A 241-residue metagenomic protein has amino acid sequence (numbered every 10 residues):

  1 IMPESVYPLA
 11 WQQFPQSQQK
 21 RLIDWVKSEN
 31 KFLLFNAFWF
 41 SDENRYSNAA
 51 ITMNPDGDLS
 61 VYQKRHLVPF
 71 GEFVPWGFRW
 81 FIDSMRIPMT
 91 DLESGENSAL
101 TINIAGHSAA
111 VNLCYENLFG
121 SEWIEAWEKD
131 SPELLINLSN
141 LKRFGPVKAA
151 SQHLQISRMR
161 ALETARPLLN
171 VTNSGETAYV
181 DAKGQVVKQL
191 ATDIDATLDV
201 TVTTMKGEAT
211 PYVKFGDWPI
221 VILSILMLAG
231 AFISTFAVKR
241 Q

Functional and structural regions predicted by a protein language model:
I1-Q241: Enzyme catalytic cores with a strong preference for nitrogen-chemistry domains
